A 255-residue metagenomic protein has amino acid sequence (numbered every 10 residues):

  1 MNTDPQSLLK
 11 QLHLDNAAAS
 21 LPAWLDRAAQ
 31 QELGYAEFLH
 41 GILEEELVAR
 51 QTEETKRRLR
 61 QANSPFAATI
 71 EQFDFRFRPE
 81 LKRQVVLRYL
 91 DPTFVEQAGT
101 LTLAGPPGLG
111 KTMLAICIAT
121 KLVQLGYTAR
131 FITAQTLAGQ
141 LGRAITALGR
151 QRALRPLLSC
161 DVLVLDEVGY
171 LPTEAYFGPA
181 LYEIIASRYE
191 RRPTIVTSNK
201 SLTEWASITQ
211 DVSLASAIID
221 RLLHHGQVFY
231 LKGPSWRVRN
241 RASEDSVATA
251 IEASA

Functional and structural regions predicted by a protein language model:
M1-N2, Q11: A conserved P-loop NTPase coupling/switch region
S7-K10, A19-A23, H40-G41, E71 (+9 more regions): Solvent-exposed alpha-helical segments within well-ordered globular domains of core cellular machineries
S7-K10, L14-F66: Interdomain "pre-motor" coupling segment immediately N-terminal to P-loop NTPase/helicase cores
H40-T93, Q97, S235-A248: AAA+ P-loop ATPase motor domain of ring mechanoenzymes
L81-S159: Conserved P-loop
Y127-T128, I132, T136-S159, V168-A255: Replace "adjacent to P-loop NTPase cores in ATP/GTP-dependent enzymes" with "adjacent to NTP-binding cores
V162: Walker B motif beta-strand of ABC-family P-loop ATPases
